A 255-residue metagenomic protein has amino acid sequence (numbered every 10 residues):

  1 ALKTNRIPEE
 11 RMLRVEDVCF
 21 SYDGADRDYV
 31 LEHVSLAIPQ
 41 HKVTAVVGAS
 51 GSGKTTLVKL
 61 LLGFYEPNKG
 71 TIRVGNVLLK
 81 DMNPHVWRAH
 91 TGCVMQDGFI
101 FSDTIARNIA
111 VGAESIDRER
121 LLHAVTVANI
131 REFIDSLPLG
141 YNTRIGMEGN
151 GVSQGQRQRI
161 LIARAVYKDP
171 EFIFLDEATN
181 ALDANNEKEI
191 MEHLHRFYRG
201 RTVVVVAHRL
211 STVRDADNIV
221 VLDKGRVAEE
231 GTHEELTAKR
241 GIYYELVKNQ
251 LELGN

Functional and structural regions predicted by a protein language model:
R6-N255: ABC-type nucleotide-binding domain
